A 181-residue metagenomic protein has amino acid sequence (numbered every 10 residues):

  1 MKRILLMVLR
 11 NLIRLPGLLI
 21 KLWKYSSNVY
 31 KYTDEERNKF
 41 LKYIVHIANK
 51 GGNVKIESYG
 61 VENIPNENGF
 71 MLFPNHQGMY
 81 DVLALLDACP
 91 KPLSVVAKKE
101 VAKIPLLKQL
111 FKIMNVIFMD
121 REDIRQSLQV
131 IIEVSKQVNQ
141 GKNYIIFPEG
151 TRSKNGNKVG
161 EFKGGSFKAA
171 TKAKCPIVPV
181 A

Functional and structural regions predicted by a protein language model:
M1-E57, Q109-L110: A transmembrane-helix-recognition feature enriched in membrane-embedded lipid enzymes and envelope glyco-/phospholipid
K55-A181: Soluble catalytic domains of membrane acyltransferases
